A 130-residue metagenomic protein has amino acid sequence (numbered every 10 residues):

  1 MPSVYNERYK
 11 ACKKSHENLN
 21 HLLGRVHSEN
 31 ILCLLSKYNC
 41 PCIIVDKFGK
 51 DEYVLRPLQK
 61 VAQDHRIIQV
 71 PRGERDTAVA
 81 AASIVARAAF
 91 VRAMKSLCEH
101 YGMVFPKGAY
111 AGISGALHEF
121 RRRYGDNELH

Functional and structural regions predicted by a protein language model:
M1-H130: RNase H-like, Mg2+-dependent phosphodiesterase core, and more generally RNA phosphate-backbone-engaging helix-loop
